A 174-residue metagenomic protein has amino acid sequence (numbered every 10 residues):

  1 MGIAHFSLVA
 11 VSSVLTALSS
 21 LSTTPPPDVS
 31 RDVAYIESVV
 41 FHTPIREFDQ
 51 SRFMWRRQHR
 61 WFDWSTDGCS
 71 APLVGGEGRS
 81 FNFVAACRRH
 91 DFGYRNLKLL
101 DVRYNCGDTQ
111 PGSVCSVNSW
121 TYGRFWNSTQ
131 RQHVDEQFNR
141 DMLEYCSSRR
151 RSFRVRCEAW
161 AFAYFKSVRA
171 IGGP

Functional and structural regions predicted by a protein language model:
M1-A10: Bacterial N-terminal signal peptides that target proteins for export
G2, V14-P174: Extended terminal accessory/targeting regions
